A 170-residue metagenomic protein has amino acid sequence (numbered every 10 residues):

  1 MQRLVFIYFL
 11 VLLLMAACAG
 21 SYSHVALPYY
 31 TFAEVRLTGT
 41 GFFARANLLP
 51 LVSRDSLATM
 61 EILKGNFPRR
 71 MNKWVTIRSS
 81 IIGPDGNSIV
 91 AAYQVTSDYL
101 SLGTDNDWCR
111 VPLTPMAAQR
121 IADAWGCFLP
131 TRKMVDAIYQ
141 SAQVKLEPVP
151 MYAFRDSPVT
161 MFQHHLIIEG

Functional and structural regions predicted by a protein language model:
L4-M15: Sec-dependent N-terminal signal peptides
Y22-K73: N-terminal module-boundary/linker segments of secreted carbohydrate-active enzymes
S53, P68-M71, G86, W108-M116 (+2 more regions): Soluble non-cytosolic domains of exported or imported proteins
N66-T96: Conserved oxyanion/phosphate-binding beta-strand-loop segments in alpha/beta enzyme cores
T96-S97, T114: N-terminal capping segments
L102-C109, A124-W125: Second-shell loop/turn segments in exported
P115-G170: Conserved hydrophobic ligand-interaction patch in extracellular adhesion modules
